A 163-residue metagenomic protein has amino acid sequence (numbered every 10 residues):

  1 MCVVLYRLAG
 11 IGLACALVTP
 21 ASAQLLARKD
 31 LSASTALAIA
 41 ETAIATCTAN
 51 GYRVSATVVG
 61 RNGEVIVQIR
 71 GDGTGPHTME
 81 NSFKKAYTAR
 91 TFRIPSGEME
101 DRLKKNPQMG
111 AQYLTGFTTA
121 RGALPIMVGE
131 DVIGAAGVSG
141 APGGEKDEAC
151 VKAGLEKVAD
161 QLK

Functional and structural regions predicted by a protein language model:
M1-L5: N-terminal secretory signal peptides that target proteins for export/translocation
Y6-P20: Bacterial N-terminal signal peptides
A23-K163: Flexible, solvent-exposed loop/hinge segments and secondary-structure transition points
